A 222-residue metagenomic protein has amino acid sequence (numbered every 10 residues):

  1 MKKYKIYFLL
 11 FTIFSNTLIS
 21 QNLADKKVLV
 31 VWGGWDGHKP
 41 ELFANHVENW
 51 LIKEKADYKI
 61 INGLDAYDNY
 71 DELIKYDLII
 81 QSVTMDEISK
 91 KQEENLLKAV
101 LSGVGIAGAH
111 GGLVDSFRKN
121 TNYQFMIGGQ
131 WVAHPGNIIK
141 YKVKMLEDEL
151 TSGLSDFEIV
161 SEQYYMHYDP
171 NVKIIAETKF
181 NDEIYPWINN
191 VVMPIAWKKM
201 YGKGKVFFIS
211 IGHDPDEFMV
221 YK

Functional and structural regions predicted by a protein language model:
M1-L23: Bacterial Sec-dependent N-terminal signal peptides
L18-Q21, D68-D71, Q163-Y165, A196-W197: Short, flexible, glycine/charge-rich loop motifs used to bind or transfer phosphoryl groups or to couple energy/partner
Q21-V31, W35-V114: Helical hinge/lid and interdomain linker segments adjacent to catalytic or ligand-binding clefts that mediate domain
P40, S89, S116-K119, P186 (+1 more regions): Alpha-helix N-cap/helix-start motif
L51-E54, K75, G129-F208: Catalytic beta-strand/loop cores that center a nucleophilic Ser/Cys/Thr and support acyl-enzyme chemistry
Y70-D71, V206, F218: C-terminal catalytic histidine-bearing segment of alpha/beta-hydrolase fold enzymes
D86-G153: A glycine-rich, often tryptophan-bearing local segment used as a flexible ligand/cofactor-contacting loop or short
H213-K222: A short acidic/glycine-rich loop-to-helix N-cap element
